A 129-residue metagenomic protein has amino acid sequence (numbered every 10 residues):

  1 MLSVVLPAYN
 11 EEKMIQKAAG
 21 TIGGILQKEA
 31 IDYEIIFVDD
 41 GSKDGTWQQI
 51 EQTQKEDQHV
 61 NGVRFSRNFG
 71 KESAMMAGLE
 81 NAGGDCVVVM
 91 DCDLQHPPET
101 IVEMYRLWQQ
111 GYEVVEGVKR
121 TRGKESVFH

Functional and structural regions predicted by a protein language model:
M1-S126: Structured catalytic core of nucleotide-sugar glycosyltransferases
